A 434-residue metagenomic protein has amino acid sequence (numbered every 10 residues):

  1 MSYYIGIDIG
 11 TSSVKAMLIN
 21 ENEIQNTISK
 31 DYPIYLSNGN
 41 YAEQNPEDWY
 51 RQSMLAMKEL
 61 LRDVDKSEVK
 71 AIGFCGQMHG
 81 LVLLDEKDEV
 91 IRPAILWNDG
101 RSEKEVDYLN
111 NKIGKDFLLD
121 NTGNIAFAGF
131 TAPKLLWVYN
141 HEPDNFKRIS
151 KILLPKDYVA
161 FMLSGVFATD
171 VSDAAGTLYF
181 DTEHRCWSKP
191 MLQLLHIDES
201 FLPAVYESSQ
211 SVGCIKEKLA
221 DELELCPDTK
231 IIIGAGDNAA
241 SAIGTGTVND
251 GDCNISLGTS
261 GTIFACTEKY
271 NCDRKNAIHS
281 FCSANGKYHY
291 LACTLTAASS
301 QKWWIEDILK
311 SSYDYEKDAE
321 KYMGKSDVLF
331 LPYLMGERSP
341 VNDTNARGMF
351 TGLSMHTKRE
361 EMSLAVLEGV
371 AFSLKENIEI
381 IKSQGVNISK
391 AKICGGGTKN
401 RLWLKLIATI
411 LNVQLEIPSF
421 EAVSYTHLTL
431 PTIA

Functional and structural regions predicted by a protein language model:
M1-R92, D120, R148, A220-D221 (+3 more regions): N-terminal glycine/serine-rich phosphate-binding loop of ATP-dependent small-molecule kinases, especially carbohydrate
I5-G6, L18, E103, N110-I125 (+6 more regions): Active-site core segments that coordinate phosphate-bearing ligands/cofactors across diverse enzyme families
I28-S29, I95, S172, E268 (+1 more regions): Short clusters of small/polar residues that mark proteolytic maturation junctions
K30-Y35, I95-S102, A174, T259-G261 (+1 more regions): Short, acidic/turn-prone active-site loops that include or flank metal/cofactor- and phosphate-binding residues
P33-N38, A168-A174, E199, S354-R359: Gly-rich Lys/Arg/Thr-decorated short loops/hinges at beta-loop-alpha junctions or inter-strand turns that position
K58-W97, I125-T131, A160-D181, A204-E207 (+1 more regions): Short beta-strand-loop/turn "lid" adjacent to the catalytic site in phosphate-handling enzymes
D65-E68, H196, F201, N387: Short loop/turn motifs at secondary-structure junctions
T429-I433: A short, hydrophobic C-terminal helix/tail in secreted or cell-surface proteins
